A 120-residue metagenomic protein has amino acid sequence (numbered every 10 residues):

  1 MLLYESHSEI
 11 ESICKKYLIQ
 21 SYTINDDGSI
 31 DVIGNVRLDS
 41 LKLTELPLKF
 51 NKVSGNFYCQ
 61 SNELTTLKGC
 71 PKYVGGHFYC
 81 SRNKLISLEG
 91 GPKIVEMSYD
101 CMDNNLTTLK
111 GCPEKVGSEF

Functional and structural regions predicted by a protein language model:
M1-S6: Terminal targeting and flexible regions in eukaryotic proteins, enriched in but not limited to LRR-containing proteins
S8, K16-T65, G69-C80, V95-M97: LRR N-terminal entry segment and analogous cap-like coil->beta motifs
K42, R82-K84, K110, K115: Surface-exposed charge patches in extracellular/virion surface proteins
T44, T65-T66, I86-S87, T107-T108: Threonine-centered tandem repeat motifs in low-complexity domains
P92-K93, S98-F120: Leucine-rich solenoid repeat scaffolds
